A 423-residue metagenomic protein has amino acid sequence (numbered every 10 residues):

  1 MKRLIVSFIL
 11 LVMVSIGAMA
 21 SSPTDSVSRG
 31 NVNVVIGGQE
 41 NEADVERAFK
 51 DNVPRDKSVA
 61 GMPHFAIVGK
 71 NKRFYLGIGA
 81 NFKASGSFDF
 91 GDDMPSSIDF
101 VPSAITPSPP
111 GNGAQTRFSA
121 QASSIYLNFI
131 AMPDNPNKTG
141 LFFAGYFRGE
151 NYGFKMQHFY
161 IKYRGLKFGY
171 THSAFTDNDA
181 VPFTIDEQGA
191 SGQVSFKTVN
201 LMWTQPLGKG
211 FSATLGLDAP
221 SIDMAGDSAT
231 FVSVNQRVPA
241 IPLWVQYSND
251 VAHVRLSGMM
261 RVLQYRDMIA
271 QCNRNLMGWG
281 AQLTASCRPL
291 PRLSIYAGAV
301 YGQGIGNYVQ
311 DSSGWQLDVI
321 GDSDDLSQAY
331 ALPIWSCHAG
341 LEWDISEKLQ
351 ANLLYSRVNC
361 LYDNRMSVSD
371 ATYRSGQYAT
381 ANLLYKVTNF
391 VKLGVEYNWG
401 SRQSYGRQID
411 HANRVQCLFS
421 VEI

Functional and structural regions predicted by a protein language model:
M1-S26: Bacterial Sec-dependent N-terminal signal peptides
A18-F90: N-terminal periplasmic/intermembrane-space "pro-region" immediately following the signal or transit peptide
G69-I98, S108-I222, P242, Q246-H253 (+2 more regions): Outer membrane beta-barrel
F74, A114-S123, G153-Q157, K162 (+6 more regions): Residues that define the transmembrane beta-barrel architecture of outer-membrane proteins
G91-S97, N151-Q157, D179-D186, M224-S233 (+5 more regions): Outer-membrane beta-barrel translocator domains and adjoining extracellular loop/strand segments of Gram-negative
K138-N151, A213-A219, L256-V262, Q350-D363 (+1 more regions): Transmembrane beta-strand segments that form the barrel wall of outer-membrane beta-barrel proteins
Y247-S367, Y373: Detector for outer-membrane/organellar transmembrane beta-barrel domains, recognizing the amphipathic beta-strand
Y385-V387, D410-I423: Outer-membrane beta-barrel "beta-signal"
